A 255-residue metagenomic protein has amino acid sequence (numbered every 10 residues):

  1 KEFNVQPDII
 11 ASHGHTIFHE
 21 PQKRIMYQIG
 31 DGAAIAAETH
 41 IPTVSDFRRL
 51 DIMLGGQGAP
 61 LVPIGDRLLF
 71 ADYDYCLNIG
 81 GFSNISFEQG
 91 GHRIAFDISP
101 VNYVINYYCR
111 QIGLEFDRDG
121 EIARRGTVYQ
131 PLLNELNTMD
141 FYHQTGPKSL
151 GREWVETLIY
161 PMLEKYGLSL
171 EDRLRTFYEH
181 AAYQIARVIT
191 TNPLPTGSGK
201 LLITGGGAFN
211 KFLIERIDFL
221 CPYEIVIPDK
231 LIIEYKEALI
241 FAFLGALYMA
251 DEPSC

Functional and structural regions predicted by a protein language model:
K1-E2, L170-G197: Phosphate/ATP-binding catalytic cores across multiple sugar-kinase/actin-like superfamilies, primarily ASKHA
K1-G32: Short beta-strand-loop/turn "lid" adjacent to the catalytic site in phosphate-handling enzymes
P7-D8, D74, G199: Conserved acidic residues
I17, S198-I217: Glycine-rich phosphate-binding loops at beta-strand->alpha-helix junctions
P21-M26, A33, H40-E115: Phosphate-binding/catalytic loop of phosphoryl-transfer enzymes
I94-A182, Y248-D251: Conserved ATP-utilizing enzyme core subdomain
F116-R124, A182-Y183, N210-Y223: Extended, folded domain segments that form the structural surfaces/walls around functional sites
E179, P228-C255: Glycine-rich phosphate-binding/hydrolytic loop that grips phosphoryl groups
